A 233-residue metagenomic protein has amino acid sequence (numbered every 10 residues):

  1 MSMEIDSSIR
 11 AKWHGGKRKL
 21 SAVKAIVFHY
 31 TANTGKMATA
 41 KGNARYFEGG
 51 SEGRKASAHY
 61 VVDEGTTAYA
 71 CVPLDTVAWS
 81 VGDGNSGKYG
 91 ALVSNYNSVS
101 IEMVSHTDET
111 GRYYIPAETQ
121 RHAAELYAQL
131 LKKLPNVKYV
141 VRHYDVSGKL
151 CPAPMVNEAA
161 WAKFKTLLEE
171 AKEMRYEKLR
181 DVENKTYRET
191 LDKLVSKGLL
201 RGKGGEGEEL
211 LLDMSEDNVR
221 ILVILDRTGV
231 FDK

Functional and structural regions predicted by a protein language model:
M1-S8, G15, K19-L20, I26 (+2 more regions): Basic/polar, cationic surfaces and motifs that engage anionic cell-wall and phosphate/carboxylate ligands
M1-S94: N-terminal catalytic cores of peptidoglycan-degrading enzymes
G35-M37, G148-P154, V230: Secretory-pathway/luminal and periplasmic proteins that interact with or process carbohydrate-rich
K55-A56, E118, H122-Q129, K163 (+3 more regions): Extracytoplasmic/secreted proteins, especially bacterial periplasmic and envelope-associated proteins
S57-V62, S98-M103, L194: Catalytic nucleophile-His microenvironment captured as a short glycine-rich beta-strand/loop that brackets
P73, A128-N136, T166-E169, V195-L199 (+1 more regions): Sec-exported extracytoplasmic/periplasmic mature domains
N95-Y96, V230: Short, intrinsically disordered, low-complexity segments enriched in Ser/Thr and Pro
E173-K233: Short, solvent-exposed alpha-helical surface patches in non-cytosolic proteins
